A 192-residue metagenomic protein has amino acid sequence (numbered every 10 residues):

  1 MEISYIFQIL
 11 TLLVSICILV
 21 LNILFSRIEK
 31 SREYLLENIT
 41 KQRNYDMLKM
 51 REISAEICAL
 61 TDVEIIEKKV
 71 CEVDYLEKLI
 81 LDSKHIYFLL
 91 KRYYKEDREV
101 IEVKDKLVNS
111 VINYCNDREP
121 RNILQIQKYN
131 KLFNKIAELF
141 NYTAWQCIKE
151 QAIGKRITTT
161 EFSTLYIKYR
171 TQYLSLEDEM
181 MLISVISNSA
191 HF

Functional and structural regions predicted by a protein language model:
M1, V20-F25, L36, N44 (+4 more regions): Helix-centric, low-specificity signal for extended rod-like, repetitive segments
M1-E33: Membrane-embedded hydrophobic alpha-helical segments
I28-Y75: Amphipathic, membrane-active segments
E77-F192: An amphipathic alpha-helical interaction surface
